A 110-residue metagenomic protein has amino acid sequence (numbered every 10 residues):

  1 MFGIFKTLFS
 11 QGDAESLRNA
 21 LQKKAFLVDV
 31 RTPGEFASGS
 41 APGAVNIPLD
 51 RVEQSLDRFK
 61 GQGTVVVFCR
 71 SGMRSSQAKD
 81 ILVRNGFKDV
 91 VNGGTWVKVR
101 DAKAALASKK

Functional and structural regions predicted by a protein language model:
F2-F26, P33-T64, M73-K110: Rhodanese-like catalytic fold shared by cysteine-dependent sulfurtransferases and DSP/PTP-type phosphatases
C69: Short cysteine clusters
